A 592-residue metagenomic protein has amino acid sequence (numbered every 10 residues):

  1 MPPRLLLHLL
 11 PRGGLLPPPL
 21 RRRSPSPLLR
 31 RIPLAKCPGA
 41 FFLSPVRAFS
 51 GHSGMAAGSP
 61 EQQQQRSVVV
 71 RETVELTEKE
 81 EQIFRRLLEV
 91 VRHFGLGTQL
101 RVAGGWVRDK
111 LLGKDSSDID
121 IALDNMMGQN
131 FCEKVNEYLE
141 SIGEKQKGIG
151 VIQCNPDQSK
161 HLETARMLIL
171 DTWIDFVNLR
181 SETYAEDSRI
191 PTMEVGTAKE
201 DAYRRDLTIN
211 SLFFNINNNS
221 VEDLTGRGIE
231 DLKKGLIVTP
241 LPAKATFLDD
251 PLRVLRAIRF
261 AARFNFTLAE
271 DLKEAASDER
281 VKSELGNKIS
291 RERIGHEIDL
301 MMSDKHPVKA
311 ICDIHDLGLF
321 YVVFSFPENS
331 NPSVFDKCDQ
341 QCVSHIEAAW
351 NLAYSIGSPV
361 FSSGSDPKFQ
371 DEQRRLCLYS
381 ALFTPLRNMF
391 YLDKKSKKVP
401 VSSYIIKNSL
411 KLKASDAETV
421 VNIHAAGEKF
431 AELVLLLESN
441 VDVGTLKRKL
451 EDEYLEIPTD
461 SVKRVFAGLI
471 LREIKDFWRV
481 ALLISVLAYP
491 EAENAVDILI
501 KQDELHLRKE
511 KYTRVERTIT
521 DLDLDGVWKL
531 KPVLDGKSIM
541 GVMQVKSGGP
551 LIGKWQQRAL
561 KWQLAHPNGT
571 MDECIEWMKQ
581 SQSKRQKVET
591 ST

Functional and structural regions predicted by a protein language model:
M1-T592: Catalytic cores of the polymerase beta-like nucleotidyltransferase superfamily and closely associated nucleotide
